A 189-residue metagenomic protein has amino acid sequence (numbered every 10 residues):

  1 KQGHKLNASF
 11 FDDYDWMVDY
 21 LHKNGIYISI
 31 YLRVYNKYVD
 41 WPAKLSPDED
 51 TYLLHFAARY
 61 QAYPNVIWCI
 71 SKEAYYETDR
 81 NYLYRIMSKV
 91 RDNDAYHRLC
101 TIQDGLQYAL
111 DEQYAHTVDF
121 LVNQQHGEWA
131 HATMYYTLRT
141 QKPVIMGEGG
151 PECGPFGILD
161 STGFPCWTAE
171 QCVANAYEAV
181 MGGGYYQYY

Functional and structural regions predicted by a protein language model:
K1-F120, Q124-H131, T140: Active-site mouth of glycoside hydrolases
Q113-Y189: Catalytic-core region of carbohydrate-active enzymes that cleave or remodel glycosidic bonds
